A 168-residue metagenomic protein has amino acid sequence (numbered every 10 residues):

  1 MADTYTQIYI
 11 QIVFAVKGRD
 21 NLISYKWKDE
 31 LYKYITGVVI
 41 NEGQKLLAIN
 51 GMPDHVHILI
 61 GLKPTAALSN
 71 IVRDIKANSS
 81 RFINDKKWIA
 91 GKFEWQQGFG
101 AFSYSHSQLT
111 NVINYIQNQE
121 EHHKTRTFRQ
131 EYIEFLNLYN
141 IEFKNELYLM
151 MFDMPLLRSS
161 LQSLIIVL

Functional and structural regions predicted by a protein language model:
M1-L168: Basic nucleic-acid-binding interfaces
